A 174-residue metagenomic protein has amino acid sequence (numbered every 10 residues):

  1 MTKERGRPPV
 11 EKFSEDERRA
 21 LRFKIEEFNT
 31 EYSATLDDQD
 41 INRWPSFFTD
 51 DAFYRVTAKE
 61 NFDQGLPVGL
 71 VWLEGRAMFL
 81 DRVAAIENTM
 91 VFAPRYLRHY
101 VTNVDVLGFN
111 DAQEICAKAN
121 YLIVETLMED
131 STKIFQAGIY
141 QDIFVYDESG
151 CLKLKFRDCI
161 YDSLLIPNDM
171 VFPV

Functional and structural regions predicted by a protein language model:
T2, A20-E31, T35, V56-D63 (+3 more regions): Binding-site signature for planar aromatic cofactors or substrates
T2-D38, N42, S46-D50: Short, low-complexity N-terminal intrinsically disordered segments enriched in polar/charged residues
T2-P9, Y100, D105-V174: A beta-strand edge to alpha-helix "cap/lid" segment located at domain peripheries
K12, D16, D63-L66, L70 (+1 more regions): Short coil/turn segments at secondary-structure junctions
Y32, W44, F79, A117 (+1 more regions): Hydrophobic pocket/interface hotspot
Y32-A34, E87-P94, M128-S131: Short helix-to-loop capping/linker segments positioned immediately adjacent to catalytic or ligand/cofactor-binding
D50-N120: A solvent-exposed, acidic/Ser-Thr-rich amphipathic alpha-helical stretch
